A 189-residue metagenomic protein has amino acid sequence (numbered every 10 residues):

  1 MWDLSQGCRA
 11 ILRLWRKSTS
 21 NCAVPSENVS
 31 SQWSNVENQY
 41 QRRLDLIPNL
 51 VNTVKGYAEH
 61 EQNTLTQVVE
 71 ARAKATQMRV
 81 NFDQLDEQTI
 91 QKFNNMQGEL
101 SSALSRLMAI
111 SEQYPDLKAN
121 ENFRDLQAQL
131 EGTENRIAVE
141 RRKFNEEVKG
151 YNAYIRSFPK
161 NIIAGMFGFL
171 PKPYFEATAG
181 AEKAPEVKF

Functional and structural regions predicted by a protein language model:
M1-F189: A helix-centric hydrophobic-segment signal that preferentially recognizes long, alpha-helical stretches used
